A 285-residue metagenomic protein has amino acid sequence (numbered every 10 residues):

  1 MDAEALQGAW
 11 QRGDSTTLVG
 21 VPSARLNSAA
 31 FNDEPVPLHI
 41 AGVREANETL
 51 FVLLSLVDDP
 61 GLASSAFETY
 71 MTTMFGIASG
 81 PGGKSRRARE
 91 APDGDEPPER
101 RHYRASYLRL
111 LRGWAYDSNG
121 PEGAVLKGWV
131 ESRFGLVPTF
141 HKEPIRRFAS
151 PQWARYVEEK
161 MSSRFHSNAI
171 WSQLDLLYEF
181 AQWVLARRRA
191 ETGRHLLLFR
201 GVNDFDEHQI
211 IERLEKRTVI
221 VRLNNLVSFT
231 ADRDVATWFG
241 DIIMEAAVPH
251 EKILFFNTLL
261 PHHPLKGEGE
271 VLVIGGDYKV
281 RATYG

Functional and structural regions predicted by a protein language model:
M1-H102: Intrinsically disordered, low-complexity, charge-biased terminal/linker regions in eukaryotic proteins
D2, D14, D33, D58-D59 (+7 more regions): Acidic-enriched, low-complexity/disordered segments with a strong bias for Aspartate over Glutamate
T16-T17, T49, T69-T73, T139 (+6 more regions): Residue-identity detector for threonine
G20, I77-V227: ADP-ribose/NAD+-binding catalytic cleft of ART/PARP-like enzymes
R44, A78, G82, N203 (+2 more regions): Compositionally biased, intrinsically disordered low-complexity regions
D58-L62, G120, P249: Helix N-terminus capping/helix-initiation residues
K216-G285: ADP-ribosyltransferase catalytic core
